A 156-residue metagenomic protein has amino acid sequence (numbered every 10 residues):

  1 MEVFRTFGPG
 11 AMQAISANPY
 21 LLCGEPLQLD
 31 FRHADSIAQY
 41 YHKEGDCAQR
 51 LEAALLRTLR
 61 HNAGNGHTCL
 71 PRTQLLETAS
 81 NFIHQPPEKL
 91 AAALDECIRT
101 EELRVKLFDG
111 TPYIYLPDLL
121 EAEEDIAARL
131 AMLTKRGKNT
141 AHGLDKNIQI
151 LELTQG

Functional and structural regions predicted by a protein language model:
M1-P112, R129-M132, K146: Accessory alpha-helical DNA-binding modules that contact the DNA backbone or grooves
D109-G156: ASCE P-loop NTPase motor cores of helicases and related translocases
